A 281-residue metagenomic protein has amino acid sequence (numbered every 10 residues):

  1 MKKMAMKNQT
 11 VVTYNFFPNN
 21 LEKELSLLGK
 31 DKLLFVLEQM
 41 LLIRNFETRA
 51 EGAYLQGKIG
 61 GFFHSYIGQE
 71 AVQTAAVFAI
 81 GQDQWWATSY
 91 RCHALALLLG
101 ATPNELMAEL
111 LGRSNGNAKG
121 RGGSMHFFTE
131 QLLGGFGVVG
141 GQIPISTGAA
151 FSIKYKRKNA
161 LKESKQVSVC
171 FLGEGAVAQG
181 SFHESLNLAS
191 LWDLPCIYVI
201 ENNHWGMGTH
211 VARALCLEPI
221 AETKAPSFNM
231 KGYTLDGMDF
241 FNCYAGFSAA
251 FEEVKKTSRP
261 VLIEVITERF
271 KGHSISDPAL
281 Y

Functional and structural regions predicted by a protein language model:
K2-G60: Cofactor-/ligand-binding subdomain signature composed of acidic, glycine-rich, tryptophan-containing flexible loops
K2-P18, E253-Y281: Glycine/aspartate-rich loop-and-adjacent alpha/beta segment that forms the canonical ThDP
F16-E24, F128-T129, S227-K231: A short small-residue
T48-G52, Q56-W192, H210-N229: Cofactor-binding active-site loop characterized by glycine-rich and histidine/acidic residues
Y90-L95, L172-A178, I200-G206, M238-F241 (+1 more regions): Acidic, glycine-rich active-site loops and adjacent beta-strand->loop/helix elements that engage anionic groups
C196-Y198: A positional/architectural concept
H204, T209-C216, I220-E222, P226-L262 (+1 more regions): Conserved phosphate-handling catalytic cores of large alpha/beta enzymes
